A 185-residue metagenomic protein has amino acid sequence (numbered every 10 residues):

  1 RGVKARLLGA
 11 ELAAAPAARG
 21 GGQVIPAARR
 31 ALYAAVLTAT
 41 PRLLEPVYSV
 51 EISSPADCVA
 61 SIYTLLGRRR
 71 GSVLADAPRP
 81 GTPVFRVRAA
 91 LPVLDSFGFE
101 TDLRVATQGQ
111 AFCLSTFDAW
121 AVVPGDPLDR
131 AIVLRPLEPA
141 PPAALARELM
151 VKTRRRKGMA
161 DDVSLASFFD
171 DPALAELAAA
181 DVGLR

Functional and structural regions predicted by a protein language model:
R1-R185: Accessory interaction regions appended to the cores of large information-processing enzymes
